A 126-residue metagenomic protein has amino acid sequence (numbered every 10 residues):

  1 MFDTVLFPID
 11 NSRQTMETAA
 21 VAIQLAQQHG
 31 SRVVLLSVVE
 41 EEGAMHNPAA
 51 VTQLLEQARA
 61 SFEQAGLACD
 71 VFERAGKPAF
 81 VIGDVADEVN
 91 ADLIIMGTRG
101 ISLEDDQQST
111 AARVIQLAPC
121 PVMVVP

Functional and structural regions predicted by a protein language model:
F2-A49: Small/aliphatic-rich secondary-structure junction motif
V21, L25, A50-A58, V81: Short, solvent-exposed amphipathic alpha-helices that sit in or adjacent to ligand/effector-binding or catalytic
S31-R32, L67, A91, C120: Short glycine/serine/threonine/alanine-rich loop segments
V34, D70, M123: Conserved beta-strand positions in the Rossmann-like core of class I SAM-dependent methyltransferases
A50, E73-K77, P126: Short beta->alpha linker loops
E63-I94, G100: Structural beta-alpha unit
V85-P126: Gly/Ser-rich helix-loop-strand patches that form or flank binding pockets for ribonucleotide-derived cofactors
